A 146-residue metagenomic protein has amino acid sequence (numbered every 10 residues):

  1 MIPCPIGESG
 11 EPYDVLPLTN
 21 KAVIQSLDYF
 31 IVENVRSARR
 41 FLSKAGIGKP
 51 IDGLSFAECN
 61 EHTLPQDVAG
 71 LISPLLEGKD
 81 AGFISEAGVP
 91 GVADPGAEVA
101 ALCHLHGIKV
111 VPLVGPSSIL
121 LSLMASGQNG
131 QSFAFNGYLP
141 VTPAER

Functional and structural regions predicted by a protein language model:
M1-C59: Glycine-rich, flexible N-terminal cofactor/catalytic loop recognition
M1-G10, S122-R146: Beta-strand/loop-alpha-helix module characteristic of Rossmann-like adenine-cofactor folds
D14-P17, A45-I47, L71-I72, P95-A100 (+1 more regions): Short, glycine/charged-enriched secondary-structure capping and boundary segments
L42-K44, N60-S73: Short, structured surface patches at the beginning of a domain
K49-E58, V110, G130-G137: Short hydrophobic/aromatic-enriched beta-strand-loop microsegments
A57-P65, L139-T142: Conserved helicase motor
L76-A134: Short glycine-cluster motifs
